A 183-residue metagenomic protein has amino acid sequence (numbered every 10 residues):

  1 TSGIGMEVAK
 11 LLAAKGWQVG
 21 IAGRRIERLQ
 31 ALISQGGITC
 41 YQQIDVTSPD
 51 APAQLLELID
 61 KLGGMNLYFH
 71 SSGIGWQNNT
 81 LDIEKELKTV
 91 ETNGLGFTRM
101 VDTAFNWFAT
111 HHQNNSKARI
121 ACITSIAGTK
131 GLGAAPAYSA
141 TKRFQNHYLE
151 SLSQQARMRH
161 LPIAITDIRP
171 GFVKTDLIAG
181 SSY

Functional and structural regions predicted by a protein language model:
T1-S2: Conserved glycine-rich cofactor-binding loop
G36-D50: Rossmann-fold cofactor-recognition segment
F69-Q77: Conserved NAD(P)H cofactor-binding loop of Rossmann-fold oxidoreductase domains
N78-E91: Short alpha-helical oligomerization interface
V101, T141: Active-site helix of classical SDR
S125: Residue(s) in the substrate-gating loop at a strand-loop-helix junction that position the organic substrate next
H147, S153-Y183: SDR active-site lid
